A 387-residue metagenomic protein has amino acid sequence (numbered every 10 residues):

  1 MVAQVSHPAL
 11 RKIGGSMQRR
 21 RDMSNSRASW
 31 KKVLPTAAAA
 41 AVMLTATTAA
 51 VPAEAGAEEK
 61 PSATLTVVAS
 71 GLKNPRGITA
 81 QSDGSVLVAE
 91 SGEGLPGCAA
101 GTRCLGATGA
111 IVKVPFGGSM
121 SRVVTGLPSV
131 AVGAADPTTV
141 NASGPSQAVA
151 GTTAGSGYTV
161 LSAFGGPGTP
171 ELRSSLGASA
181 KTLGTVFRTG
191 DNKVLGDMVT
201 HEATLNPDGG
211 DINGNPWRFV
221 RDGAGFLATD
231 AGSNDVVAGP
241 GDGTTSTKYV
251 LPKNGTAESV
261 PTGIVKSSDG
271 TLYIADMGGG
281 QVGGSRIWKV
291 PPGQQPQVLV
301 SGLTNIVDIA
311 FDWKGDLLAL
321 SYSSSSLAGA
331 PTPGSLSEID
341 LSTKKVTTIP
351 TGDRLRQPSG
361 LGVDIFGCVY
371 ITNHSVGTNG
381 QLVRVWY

Functional and structural regions predicted by a protein language model:
M1-A57: Secretory targeting and sorting signals
G14, R19-R20, T45-V67, G77 (+2 more regions): C-terminal region of N-terminal signal peptides and the immediate post-cleavage residues of exported proteins
G71-D83, T108, V130-G157, L183 (+7 more regions): Beta-rich, blade/repeat-based domains predominating in secreted/periplasmic proteins but also intracellular
L87-S91, L95-P96, T159-S162, A228-T229 (+3 more regions): Residue position within the beta-strands of beta-propeller blades
E93-G97, G165-T169, S233-D235, G278-V282 (+2 more regions): Short glycine/acidic-enriched loop and turn motifs that connect beta-strands
A100-R103, A107-V112, T182-F187, D235-A238 (+3 more regions): A short loop-to-beta-strand structural motif that recurs across blades of beta-propeller domains
P115-S119, T189-D191, G239-T244, V290-Q295 (+2 more regions): Short loop/turn segments that connect beta-strands within beta-propeller blades
Q357-Y387: Blade-level signature of beta-propeller repeat domains, shared across WD40, Kelch, NHL, RCC1 and BNR/Asp-box propellers
